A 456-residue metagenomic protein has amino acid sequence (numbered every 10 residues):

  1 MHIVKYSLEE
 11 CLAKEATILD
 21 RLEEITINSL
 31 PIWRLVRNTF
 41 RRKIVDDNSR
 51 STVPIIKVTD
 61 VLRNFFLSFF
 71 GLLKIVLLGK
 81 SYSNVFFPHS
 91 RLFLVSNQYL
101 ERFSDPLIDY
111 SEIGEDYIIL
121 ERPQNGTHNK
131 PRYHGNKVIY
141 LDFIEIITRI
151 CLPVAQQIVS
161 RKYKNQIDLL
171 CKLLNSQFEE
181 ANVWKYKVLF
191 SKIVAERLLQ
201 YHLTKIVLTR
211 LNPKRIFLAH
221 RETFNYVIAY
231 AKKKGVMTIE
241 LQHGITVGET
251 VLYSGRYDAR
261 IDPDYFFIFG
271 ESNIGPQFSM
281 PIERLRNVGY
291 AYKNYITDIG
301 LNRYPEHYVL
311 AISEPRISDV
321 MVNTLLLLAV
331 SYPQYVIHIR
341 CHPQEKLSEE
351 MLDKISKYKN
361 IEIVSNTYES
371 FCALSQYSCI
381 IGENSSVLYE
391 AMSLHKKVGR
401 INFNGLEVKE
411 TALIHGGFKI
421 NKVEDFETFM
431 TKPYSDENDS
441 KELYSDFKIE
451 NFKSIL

Functional and structural regions predicted by a protein language model:
M1-L456: Catalytic-core helical/loop segments in enzymes performing group transfer/polymerization on anionic/lipid-linked
